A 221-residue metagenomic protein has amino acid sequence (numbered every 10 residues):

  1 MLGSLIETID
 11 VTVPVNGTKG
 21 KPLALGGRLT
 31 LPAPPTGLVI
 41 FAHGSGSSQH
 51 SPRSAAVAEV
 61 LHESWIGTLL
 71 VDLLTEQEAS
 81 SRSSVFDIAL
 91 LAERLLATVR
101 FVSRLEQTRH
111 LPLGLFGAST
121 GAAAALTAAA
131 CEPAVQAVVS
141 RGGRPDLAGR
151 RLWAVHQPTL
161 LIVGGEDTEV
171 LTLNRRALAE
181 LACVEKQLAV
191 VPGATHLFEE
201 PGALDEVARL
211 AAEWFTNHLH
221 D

Functional and structural regions predicted by a protein language model:
L2, I9-R109, L197-G202, E206: Serine-hydrolase catalytic machinery in alpha/beta-hydrolase-like enzymes
Q107-S119: Alpha/beta-hydrolase fold nucleophile elbow
A118-A122, G143, E166: Active-site loop->helix "elbow" adjoining a glycine-rich segment at hydrolase catalytic centers
A134-P145: A conserved short beta-strand
V155, L161-V163: Short beta-strand/loop motif that positions the catalytic acidic residue of the alpha/beta-hydrolase fold
T168-N174: Conserved alpha/beta-hydrolase "acid-adjacent" motif
L181-L197: Catalytic histidine neighborhood in serine/cysteine hydrolases with alpha/beta-hydrolase-type architecture
A194, G202-D221: Catalytic active-site module of serine/aspartate enzymes centered on a nucleophile-bearing elbow/loop
